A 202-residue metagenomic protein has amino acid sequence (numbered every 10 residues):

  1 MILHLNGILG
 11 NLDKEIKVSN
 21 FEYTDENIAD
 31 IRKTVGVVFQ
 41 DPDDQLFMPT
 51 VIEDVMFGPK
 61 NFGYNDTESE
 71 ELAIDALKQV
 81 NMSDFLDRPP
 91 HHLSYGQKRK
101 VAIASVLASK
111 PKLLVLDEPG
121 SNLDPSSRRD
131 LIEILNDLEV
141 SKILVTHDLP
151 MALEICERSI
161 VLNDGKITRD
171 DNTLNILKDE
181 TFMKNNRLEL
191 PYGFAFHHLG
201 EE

Functional and structural regions predicted by a protein language model:
N6: Helix-to-loop junction immediately C-terminal to a conserved catalytic motif
T67-F85: Conserved ABC ATPase "signature" region
P89-L93, Q97: Conserved ABC ATPase signature
L114-D117: Catalytic Walker B motif of ABC-type/P-loop ATPase nucleotide-binding domains
A152-E154: A short, surface-exposed alpha-helical micro-motif characterized by mixed small hydrophobic and charged/polar residues
D164-G165: Conserved ABC ATPase "signature" C-loop
K178-E202: ABC ATPase nucleotide-binding domains
